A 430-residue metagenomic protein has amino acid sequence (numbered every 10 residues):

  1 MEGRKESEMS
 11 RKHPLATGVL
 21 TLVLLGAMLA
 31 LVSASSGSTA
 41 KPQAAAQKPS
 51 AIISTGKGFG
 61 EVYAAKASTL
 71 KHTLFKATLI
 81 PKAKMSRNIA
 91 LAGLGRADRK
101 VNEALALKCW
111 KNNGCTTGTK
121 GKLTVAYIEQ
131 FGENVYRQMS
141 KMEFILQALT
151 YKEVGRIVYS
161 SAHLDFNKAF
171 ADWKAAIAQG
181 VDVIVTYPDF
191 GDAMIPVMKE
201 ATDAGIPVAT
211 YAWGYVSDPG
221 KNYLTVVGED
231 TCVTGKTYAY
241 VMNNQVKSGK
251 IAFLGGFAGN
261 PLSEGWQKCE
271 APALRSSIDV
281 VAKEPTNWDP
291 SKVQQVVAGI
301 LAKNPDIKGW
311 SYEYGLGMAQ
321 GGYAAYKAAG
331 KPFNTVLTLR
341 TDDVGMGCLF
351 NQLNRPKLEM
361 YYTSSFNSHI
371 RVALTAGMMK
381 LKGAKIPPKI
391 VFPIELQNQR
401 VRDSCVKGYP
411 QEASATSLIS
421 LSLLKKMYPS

Functional and structural regions predicted by a protein language model:
L29-A46: C-terminal region of N-terminal signal peptides and the immediate post-cleavage residues of exported proteins
Q47-L123, L274, S365-S430: Hinge/cleft segment of the Venus flytrap/periplasmic-binding protein
A51, A64-A67, N113-K141, T225 (+1 more regions): Short beta-strand segments enriched in small/hydrophobic residues
T78-P81, P196-V233, V344-N354: Flexible loop/hinge segments that line or gate small-molecule binding clefts
W110, V226-I251, G265, K292-Q294 (+3 more regions): Hydrophobic alpha-helical segments within soluble ligand-binding/sensing domains
W110-K111, I157-G180, A282-N304, M318-G321: Structural motif
V125-E129, F144-L146, K236-K283, G377-P410: An alpha-beta-alpha
I184-D203, E270, T286-N351, L374: Hydrophobic alpha-helical
